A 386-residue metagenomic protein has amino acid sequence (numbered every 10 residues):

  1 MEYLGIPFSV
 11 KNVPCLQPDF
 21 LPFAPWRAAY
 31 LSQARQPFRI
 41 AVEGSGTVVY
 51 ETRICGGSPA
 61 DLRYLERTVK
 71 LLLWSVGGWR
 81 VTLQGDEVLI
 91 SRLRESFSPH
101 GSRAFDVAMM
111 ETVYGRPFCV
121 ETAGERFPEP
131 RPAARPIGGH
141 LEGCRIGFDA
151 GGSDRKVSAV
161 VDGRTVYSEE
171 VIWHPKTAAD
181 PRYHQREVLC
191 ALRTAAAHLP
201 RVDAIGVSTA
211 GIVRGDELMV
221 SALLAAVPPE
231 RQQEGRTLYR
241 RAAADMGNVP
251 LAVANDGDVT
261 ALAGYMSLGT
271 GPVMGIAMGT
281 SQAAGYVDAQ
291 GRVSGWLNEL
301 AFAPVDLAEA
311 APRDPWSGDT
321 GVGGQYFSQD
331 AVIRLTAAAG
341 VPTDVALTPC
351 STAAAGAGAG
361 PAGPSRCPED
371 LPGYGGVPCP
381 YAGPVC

Functional and structural regions predicted by a protein language model:
M1-Y50, D61, R131-I137, E142-C144 (+5 more regions): Glycine/GP-enriched mid-protein hinge/lid loop-to-helix segment characteristic of carbohydrate kinases
E2-A133: N-terminal accessory interaction module
C55-E66, K70-V76, L89-A123, E170-V188 (+4 more regions): Glycine-rich phosphate-binding loop and adjoining helix at the ATP-binding site of ATP-dependent phosphoryl-transfer
R80-T82, G143-D149, V202-G206, V273-A277 (+1 more regions): Short glycine-aspartate micro-motif
S153: Conserved Rossmann-like nucleotide-cofactor binding loop
A210-V213, G279-S281: Short glycine-rich anion-binding loops that position phosphate/pyrophosphate groups of nucleotides and phosphorylated
R366-C386: Phosphate/ATP-binding catalytic cores across multiple sugar-kinase/actin-like superfamilies, primarily ASKHA
